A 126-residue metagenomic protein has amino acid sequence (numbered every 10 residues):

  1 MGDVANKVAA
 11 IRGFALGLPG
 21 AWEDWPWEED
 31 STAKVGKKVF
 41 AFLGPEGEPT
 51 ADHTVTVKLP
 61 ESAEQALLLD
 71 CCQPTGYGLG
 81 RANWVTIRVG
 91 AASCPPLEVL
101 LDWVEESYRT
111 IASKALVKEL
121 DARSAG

Functional and structural regions predicted by a protein language model:
M1-G126: Charge-dense, helix-prone N-terminal extensions
